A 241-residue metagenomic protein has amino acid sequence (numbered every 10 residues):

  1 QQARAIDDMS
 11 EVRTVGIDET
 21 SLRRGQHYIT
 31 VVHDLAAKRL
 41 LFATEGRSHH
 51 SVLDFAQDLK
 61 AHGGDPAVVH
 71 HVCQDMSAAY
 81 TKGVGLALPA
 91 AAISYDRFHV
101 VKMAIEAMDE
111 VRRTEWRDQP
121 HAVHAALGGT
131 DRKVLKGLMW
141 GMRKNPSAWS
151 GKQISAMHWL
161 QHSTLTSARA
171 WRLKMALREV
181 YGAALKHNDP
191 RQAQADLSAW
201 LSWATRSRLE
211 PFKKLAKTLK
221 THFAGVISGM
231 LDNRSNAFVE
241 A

Functional and structural regions predicted by a protein language model:
Q1-S10, V111-T114, T221: Short, basic alpha-helical nucleic acid-contact segments in DNA-binding proteins and DNA transaction factors
S10-R23: Two-metal-ion RNase H-like nuclease active-site motif
R23-H27, D34-L35, E45, L53 (+4 more regions): Acidic/histidine-rich catalytic cores and adjacent linkers of DNA breakage/strand-transfer/modification proteins
T30, I105-R117: Short, surface-exposed amphipathic charged segments that create phosphate/polyanion-binding patches used for binding
